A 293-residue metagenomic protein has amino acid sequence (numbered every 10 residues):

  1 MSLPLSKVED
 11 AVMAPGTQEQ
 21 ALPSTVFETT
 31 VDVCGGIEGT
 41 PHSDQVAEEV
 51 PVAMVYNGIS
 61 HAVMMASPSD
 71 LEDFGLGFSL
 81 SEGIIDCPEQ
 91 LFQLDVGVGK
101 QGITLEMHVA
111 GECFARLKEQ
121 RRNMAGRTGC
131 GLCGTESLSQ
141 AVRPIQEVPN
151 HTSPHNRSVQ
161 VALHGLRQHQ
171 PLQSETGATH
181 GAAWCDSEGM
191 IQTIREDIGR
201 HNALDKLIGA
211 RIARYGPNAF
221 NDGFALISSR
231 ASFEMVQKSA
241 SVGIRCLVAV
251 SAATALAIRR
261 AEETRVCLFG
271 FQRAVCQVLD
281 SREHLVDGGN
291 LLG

Functional and structural regions predicted by a protein language model:
S2-A182, D186-I194, I198: Intrinsically disordered, low-complexity regions enriched in acidic/Ser/Thr/Pro/Gln residues
R200-G293: Feature captures the catalytic cores and cofactor-binding loops of soluble hydro-lyases/lyases that act on carboxylate
